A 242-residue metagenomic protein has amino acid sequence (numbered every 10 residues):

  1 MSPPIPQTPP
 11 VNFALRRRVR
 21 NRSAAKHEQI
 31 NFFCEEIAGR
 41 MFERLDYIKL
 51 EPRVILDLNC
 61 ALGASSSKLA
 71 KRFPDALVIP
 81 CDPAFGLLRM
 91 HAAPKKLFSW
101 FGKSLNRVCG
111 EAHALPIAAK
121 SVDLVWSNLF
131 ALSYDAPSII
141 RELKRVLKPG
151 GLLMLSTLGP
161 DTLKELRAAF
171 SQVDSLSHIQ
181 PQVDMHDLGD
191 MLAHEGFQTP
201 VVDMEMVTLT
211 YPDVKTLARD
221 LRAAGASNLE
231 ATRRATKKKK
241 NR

Functional and structural regions predicted by a protein language model:
S2-L50: Class I SAM-dependent methyltransferase Rossmann-like catalytic core, especially the SAM/SAH-binding loop
L50-A118, L124, S138-R141: Class I SAM-dependent methyltransferase SAM/SAH-binding core
L88, A92, T232-R242: Surface-exposed interaction regions that form or flank ligand-binding interfaces
D123, S127-A131, S156: Residues lining the SAM
L129-Y134, V146: A short His-aromatic
P137-L152: A short glycine-rich, Lys/Arg-flanked "PGG" loop and its adjoining helix->strand segment in the class I
M154-T216, A223-K237: Conserved catalytic/acceptor-binding region of the Class I
